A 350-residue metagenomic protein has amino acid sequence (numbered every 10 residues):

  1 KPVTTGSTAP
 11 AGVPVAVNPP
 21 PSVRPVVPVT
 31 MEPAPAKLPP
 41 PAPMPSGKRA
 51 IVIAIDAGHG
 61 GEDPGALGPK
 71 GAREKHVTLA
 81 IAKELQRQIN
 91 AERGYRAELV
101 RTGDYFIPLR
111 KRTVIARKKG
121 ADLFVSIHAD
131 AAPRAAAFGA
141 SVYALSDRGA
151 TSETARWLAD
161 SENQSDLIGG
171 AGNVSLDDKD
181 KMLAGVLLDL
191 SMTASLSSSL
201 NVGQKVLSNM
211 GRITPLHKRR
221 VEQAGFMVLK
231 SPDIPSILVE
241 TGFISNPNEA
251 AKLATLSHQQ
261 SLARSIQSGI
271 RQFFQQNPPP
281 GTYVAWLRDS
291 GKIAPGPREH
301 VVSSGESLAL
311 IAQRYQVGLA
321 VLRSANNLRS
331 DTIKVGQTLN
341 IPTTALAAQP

Functional and structural regions predicted by a protein language model:
K1-P19, Q259-A263, L339-I341: Surface-exposed edge beta-strands and adjoining flexible/disordered loops or tails in beta-rich
P2-T4, Q276-G296: Intrinsically disordered, low-complexity mixed-charge segments
G6, V15-D177, M192-L196, L200-V202 (+3 more regions): Catalytic-core regions of hydrolytic enzymes
K48-V52, E92-G94, G120-F124, A137-G139 (+9 more regions): Extracytoplasmic
E74-V77, I81, L85, R112 (+12 more regions): Stable alpha-helical elements in mature extracytoplasmic
L123, P133, A184-V284, R323: Active-site-adjacent mobile loop/cap segments within catalytic or ligand-binding domains
S290-L319, Q337-T338: Primarily a LysM-type cell-wall glycan-binding module
